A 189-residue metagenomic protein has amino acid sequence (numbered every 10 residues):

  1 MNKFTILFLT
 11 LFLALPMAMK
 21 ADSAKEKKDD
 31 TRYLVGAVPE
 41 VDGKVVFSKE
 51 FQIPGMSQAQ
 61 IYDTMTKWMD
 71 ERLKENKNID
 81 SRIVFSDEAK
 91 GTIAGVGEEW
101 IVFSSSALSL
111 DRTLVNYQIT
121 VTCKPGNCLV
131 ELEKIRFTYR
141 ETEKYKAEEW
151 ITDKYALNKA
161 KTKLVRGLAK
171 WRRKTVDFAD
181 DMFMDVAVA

Functional and structural regions predicted by a protein language model:
M1-A24: Bacterial Sec-dependent N-terminal signal peptides
K20-A189: Ser/Thr-rich, low-complexity intrinsically disordered terminal regions
